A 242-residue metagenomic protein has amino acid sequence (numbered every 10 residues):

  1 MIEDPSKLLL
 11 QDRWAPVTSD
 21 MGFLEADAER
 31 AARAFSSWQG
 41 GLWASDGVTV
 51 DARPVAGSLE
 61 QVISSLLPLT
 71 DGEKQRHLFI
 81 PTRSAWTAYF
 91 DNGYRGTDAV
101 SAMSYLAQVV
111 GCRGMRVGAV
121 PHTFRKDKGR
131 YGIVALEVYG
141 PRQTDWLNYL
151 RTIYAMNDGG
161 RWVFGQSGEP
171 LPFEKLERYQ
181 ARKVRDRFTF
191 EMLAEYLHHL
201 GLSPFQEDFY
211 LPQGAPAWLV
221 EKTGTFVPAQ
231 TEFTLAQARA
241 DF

Functional and structural regions predicted by a protein language model:
M1-Q61, L69-G72: N-terminal "first-domain core" detector
T18-G22, S84-R95, G114-V117: Short, hydrophobic/proline-enriched secondary-structure or compact coil segments at domain edges
E25-D27, N92, A238: Structured loops at beta-to-helix junctions and adjacent beta-edge loops in soluble globular domains
A34-S37, S101, Y105: Long, highly charged amphipathic alpha-helices
L42-A44, M103-G118: Structural alpha-beta junctions
A44-S101, R125-L147: Short, intrinsically disordered low-complexity segments
G118-K126: Short beta-alpha junction loops
E137-F242: Long, compositionally biased intrinsically disordered terminal regions
